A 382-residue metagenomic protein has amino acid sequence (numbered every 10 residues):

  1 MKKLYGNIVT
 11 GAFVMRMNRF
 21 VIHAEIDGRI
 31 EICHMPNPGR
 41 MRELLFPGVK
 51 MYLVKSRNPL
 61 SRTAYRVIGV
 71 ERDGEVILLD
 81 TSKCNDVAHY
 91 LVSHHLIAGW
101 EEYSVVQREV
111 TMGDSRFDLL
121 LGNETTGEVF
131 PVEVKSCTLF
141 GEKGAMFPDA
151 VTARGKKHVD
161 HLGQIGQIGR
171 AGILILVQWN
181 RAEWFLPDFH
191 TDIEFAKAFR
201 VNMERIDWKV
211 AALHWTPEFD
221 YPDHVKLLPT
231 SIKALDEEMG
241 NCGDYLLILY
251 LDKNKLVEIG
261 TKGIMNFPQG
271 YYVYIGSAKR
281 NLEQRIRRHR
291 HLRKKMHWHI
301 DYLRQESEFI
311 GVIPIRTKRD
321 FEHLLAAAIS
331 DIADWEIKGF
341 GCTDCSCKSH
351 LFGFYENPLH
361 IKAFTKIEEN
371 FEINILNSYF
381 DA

Functional and structural regions predicted by a protein language model:
K2-Y5, V9, A24, G169-A171 (+2 more regions): Non-catalytic C-terminal interaction segments of nucleic acid-processing enzymes
G11, F117-D149, L162: Conserved catalytic cores of phosphodiester-cleaving nucleases, focusing on short active-site segments
R29-L44: Beta-strand/loop nucleic-acid-binding surfaces
R42, D73-V106: Acidic-basic catalytic patches of nuclease active cores, encompassing PD-(D/E)XK and other metal-cofactor nuclease
P47-N58: Flexible glycine-rich surface loops and low-complexity tracts that mediate binding to linear polymers
K135, F140-K156, G163-T191: Nucleic-acid nuclease catalytic cores
R205-W208, R280-N281, R287-F364: Aromatic/basic micro-patches that form nucleic-acid/chromatin recognition or nuclease catalytic surfaces
L227-R287, H291, I313-D320, L359-A382: GIY-YIG nuclease catalytic motif and its immediate N-terminal context
